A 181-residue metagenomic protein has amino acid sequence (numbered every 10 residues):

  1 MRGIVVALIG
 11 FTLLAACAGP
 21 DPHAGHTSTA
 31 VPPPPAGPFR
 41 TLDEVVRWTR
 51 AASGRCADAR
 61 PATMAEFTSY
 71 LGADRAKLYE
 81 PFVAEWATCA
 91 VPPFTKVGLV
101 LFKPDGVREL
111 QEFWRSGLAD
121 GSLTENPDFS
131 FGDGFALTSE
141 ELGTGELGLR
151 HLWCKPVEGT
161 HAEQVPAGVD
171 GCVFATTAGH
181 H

Functional and structural regions predicted by a protein language model:
M1-A15: Sec-dependent bacterial lipoprotein signal peptides
L13-P35: C-terminal region of N-terminal signal peptides and the immediate post-cleavage residues of exported proteins
A15, G54, A87, L152 (+1 more regions): Extracellular secreted precursors and ectodomains with disulfide-bonded cysteine-rich loops/domains
P32-P35, A119-H181: A short, solvent-exposed beta-edge/loop patch
R50-G72, D120, K155-P156, H161-Q164: Short secondary-structure junctions
R60-F94: Secretory pathway targeting signatures of secreted, lumenal, and periplasmic proteins
V91-E109: A short acidic-to-branched-hydrophobic micro-motif
R108-A119: Short amphipathic alpha-helix segments
